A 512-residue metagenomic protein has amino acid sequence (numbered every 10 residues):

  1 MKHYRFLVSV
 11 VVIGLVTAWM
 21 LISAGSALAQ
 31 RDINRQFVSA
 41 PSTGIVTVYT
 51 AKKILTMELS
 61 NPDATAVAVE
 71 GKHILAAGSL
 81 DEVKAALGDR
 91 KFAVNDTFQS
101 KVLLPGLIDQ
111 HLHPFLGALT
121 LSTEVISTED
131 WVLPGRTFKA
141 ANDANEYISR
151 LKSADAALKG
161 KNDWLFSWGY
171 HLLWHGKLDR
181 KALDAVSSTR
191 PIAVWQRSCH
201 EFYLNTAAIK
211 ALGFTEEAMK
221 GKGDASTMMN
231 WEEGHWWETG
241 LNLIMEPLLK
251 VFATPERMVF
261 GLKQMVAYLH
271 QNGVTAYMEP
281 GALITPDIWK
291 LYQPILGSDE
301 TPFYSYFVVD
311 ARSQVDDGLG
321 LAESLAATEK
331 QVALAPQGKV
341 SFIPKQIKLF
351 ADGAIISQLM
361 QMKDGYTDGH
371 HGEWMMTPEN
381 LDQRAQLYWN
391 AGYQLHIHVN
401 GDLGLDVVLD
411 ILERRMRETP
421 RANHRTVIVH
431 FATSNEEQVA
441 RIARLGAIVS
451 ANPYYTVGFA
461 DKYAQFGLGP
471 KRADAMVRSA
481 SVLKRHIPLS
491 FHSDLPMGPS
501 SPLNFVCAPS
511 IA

Functional and structural regions predicted by a protein language model:
M1-V11: N-terminal Sec-pathway targeting helices
V10-S23: Bacterial N-terminal signal peptides
A29-A51, L55, L59-A326, K345 (+3 more regions): Divalent metal-binding segments
A157-K159, L334-A335, R415-P420: Alpha-helix termini
F260, Q386-H396, N400-T426, H430-F431 (+2 more regions): His/Asp/Glu-enriched, well-ordered alpha-helical/loop segment that forms or immediately abuts the divalent-metal
L296-S298, V332-G338, R421, I442-R444: Acidic (Asp/Glu)-rich catalytic clusters
K330, G338, F342-K345: Conserved alpha/beta core surface patches that mediate binding of polyanionic ligands
I448: Ligand-binding beta-strand-loop-alpha-helix segment within the catalytic cores of soluble metabolic enzymes
